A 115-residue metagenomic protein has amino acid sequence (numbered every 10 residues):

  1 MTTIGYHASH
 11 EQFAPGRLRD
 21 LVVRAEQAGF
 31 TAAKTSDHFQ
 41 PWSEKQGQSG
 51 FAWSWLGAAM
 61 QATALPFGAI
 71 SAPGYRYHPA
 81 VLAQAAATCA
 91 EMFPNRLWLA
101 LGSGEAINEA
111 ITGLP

Functional and structural regions predicted by a protein language model:
M1-T63, F67-I70: N-terminal beta1-alpha1-beta2 module of alpha/beta enzyme domains
T2-F13, R76-P115: Flexible, glycine-rich active-site loops centered on histidine and acidic residues that chelate a metal or position
D37, S71, L101-E105: Glycine-rich, histidine-containing beta strand-loop boundary motifs that form or position
L65-V81: Structural motif corresponding to the early beta-alpha repeats
